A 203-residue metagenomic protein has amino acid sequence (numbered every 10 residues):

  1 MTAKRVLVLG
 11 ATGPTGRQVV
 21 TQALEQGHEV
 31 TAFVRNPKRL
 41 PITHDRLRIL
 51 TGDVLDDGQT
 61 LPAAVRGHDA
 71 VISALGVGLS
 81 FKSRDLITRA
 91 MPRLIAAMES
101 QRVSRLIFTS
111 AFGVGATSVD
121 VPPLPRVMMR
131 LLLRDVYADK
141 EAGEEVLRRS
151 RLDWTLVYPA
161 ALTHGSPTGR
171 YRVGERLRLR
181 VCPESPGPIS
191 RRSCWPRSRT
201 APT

Functional and structural regions predicted by a protein language model:
K4-Q26: N-terminal Rossmann NAD(P)H-binding glycine-rich loop of SDR-like oxidoreductase domains
F33-K38, D53-L55: N-terminal Rossmann-fold cofactor-binding loop
R48-H68: Conserved Rossmann-fold cofactor-binding substructure of NAD(P)-dependent oxidoreductases
V65, D69-I72, I107: N-terminal Rossmann-like NAD(P) cofactor-binding module of classical short-chain dehydrogenase/reductase
S73, G78-L106, V136-A138, A142: NAD(P)-cofactor binding segment of oxidoreductase domains
I87-A90, D139, V157, V181-W195: Substrate-positioning beta->alpha
E144-S166: Conserved beta-loop-beta element that borders a ligand/cofactor-binding pocket
S166-Y171, R197-T203: Glycine/proline-rich active-site loop of Rossmann-fold NAD(P)-dependent oxidoreductases
